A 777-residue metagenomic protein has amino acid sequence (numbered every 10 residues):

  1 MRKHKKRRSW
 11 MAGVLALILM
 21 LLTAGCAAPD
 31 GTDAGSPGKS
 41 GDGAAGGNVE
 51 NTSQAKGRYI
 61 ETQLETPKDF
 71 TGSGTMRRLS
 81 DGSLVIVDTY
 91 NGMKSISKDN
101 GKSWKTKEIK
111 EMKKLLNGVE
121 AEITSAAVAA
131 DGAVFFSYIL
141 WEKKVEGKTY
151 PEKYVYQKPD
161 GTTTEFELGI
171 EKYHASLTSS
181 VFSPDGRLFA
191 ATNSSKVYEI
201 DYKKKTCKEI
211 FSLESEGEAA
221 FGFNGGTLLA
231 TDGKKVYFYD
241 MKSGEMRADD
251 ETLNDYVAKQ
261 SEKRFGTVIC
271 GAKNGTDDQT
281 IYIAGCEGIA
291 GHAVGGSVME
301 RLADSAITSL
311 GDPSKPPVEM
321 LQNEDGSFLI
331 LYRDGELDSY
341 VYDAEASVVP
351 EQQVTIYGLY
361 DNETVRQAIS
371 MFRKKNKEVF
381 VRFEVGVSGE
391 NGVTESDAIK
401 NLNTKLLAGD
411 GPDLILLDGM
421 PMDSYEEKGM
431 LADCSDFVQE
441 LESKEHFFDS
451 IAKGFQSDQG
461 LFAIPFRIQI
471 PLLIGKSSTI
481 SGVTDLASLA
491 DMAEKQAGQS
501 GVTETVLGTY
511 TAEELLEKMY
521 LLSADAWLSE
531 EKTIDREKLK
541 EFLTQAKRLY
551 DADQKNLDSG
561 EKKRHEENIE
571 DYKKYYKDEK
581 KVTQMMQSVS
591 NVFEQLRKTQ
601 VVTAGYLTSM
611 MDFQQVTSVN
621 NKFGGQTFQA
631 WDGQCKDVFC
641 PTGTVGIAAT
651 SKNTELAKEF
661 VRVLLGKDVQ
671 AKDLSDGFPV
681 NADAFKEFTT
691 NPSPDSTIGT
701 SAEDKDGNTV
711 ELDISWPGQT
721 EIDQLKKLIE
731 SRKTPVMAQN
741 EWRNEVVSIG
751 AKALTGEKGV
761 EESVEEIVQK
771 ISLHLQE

Functional and structural regions predicted by a protein language model:
D69-R78, N117-A129, K172-P184, E214-G226 (+2 more regions): Repeated scaffold domains used in trafficking and secretory/extracellular systems, primarily beta-propellers
R333, T697-E777: Conserved C-terminal helix/tail region of periplasmic/extracytoplasmic solute-binding proteins
P350-N362, V379-G386, L414, T505: Short, well-ordered beta-strand elements
R382-F447, V592-V602: Extracytoplasmic "Venus flytrap"/periplasmic binding protein-like
G419-L472, A487-S488, F623-D632: Hinge/lid segment of periplasmic solute-binding proteins
Q456-Y572, K577, A649-E655: Helix-loop-helix "hinge/cap" segment bordering the ligand-binding cleft or interdomain interface
G498, R662-S696: Periplasmic-binding protein-like
D551-E659: Extracytoplasmic/periplasmic substrate-binding proteins
